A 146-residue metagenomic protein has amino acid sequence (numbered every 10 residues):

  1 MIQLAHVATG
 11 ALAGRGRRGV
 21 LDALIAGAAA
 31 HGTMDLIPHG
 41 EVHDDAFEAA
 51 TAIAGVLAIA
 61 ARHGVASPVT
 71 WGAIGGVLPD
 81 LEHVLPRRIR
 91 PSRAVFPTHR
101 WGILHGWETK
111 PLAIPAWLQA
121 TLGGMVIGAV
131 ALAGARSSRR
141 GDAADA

Functional and structural regions predicted by a protein language model:
M1-A146: N-terminal membrane-targeting hydrophobic helices
